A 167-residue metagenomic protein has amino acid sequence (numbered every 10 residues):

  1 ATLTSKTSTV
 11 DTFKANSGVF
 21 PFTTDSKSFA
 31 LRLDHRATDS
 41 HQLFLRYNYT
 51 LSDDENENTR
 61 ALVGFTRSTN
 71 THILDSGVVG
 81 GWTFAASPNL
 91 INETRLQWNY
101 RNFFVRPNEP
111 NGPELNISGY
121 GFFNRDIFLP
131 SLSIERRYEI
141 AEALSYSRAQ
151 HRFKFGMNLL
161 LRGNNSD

Functional and structural regions predicted by a protein language model:
A1-D167: Short acidic-glycine motifs
